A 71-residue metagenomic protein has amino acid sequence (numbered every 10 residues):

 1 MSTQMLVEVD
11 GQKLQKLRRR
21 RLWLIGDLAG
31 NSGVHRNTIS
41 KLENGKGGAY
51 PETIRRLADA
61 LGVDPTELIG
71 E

Functional and structural regions predicted by a protein language model:
M1-R20: A short, Lys/Arg-rich alpha-helix, primarily the initiator
R19, G30, D59: Alpha-helical residues within the helix-turn-helix
L22-K41: Short alpha-helical DNA-recognition segment
N37, G47, T66: Key DNA-contact positions within bacterial/archaeal DNA-binding proteins
K46-D59: Short, basic-rich loop-to-helix N-cap that marks the start of a DNA-contacting helix
P51, G62-E71: Short C-terminal boundary/hinge segments that cap the last helix of small helical domains
